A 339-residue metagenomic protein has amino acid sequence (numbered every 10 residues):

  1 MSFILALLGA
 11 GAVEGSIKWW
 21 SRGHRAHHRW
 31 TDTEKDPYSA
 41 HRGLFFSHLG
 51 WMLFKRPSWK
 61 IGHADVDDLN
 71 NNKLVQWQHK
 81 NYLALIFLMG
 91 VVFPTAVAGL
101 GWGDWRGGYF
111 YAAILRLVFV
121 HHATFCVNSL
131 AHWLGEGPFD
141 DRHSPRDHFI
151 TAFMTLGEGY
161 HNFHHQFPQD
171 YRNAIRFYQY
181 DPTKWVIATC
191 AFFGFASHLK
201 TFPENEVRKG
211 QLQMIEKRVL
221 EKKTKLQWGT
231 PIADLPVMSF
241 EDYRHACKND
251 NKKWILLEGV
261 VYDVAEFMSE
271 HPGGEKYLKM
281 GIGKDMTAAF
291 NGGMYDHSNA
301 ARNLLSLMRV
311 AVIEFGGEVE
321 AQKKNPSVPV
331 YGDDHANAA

Functional and structural regions predicted by a protein language model:
M1-F125, D170-W254, F290-A339: Non-catalytic, topology-defining segments of multipass membrane proteins
S2-L7, F139-A152: Membrane-cytosol interface motif
K18-E34, V127-D141, A152-Y171: Histidine-centered catalytic micro-motifs
D36, F267-M286: Short, surface-exposed glycine/acidic/tryptophan-bearing loops
K73-Y82, W133-R146: Interhelical loop and helix-boundary elements at the membrane-water interface of polytopic inner-membrane proteins
F149, G157-G159, G274, M286: A short pocket-lining beta-strand/turn micro-motif at the edge of beta-sheets
H164-Y171, L278-A289: Short helix/strand-capping connector loops at secondary-structure junctions
F240, K253-W254, V260, V264-E270 (+1 more regions): Non-catalytic interaction/regulatory modules that flank or connect domains
